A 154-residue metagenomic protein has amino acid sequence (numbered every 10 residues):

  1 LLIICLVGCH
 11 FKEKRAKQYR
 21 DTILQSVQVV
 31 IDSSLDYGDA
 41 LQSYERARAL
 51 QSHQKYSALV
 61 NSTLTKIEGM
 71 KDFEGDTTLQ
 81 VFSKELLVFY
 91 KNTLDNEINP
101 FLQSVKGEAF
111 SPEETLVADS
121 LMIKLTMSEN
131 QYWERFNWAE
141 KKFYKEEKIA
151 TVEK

Functional and structural regions predicted by a protein language model:
L1-C9: Sec-dependent bacterial lipoprotein signal peptides
C9-Q54, E146-K154: Immediate post-signal-peptide N-terminus of mature secreted/exported proteins
S26, Q51-L59, F82-Q103: Amphipathic, heptad-repeat alpha-helices with coiled-coil/zipper character that mediate oligomerization and scaffolding
S34, G38-L41, V60, L64-I67 (+3 more regions): A structural signal for well-ordered alpha-helices, especially hydrophobic packing surfaces of coiled-coils
D36-D39, S62-G75, A109-V117: Short, charged/polar, low-complexity loop and linker segments that flank or interrupt alpha-helical bundles
L50-S57, Q80-E85, P112-K124: Short, charged, amphipathic alpha-helical segments
T63-E85, N99-V105, E140: Short, solvent-exposed, charged loop/turn and helix-capping segments that join or cap alpha-helices on peripheral
V105-K154: A charged, solvent-exposed segment within the mature domains of Sec-exported extracytoplasmic proteins
